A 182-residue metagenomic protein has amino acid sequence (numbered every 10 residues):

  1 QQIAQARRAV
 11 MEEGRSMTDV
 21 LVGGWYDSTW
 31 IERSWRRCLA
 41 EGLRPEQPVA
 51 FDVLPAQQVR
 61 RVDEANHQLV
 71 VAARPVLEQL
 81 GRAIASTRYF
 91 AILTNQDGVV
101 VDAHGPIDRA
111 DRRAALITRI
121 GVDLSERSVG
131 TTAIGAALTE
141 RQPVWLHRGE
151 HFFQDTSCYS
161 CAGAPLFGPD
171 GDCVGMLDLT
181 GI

Functional and structural regions predicted by a protein language model:
Q1-S125, A136, W145, C158 (+1 more regions): Intrinsically disordered, low-complexity terminal regulatory regions
E126-T131, A137-F152: Short loop/turn segments at beta-alpha junctions that line or gate ligand-sensing/allosteric surfaces
F153-T156, D170: Short glycine/serine/proline-enriched coil/turn segments at secondary-structure junctions
T156-P165: A short beta-strand signature within small-molecule sensing/ligand-binding domains used in signal transduction
L166-L177: Short hydrophobic/glycine-rich mini-motifs in sensory/regulatory modules that couple input to downstream signaling
G181-I182: Regulatory loop-to-helix N-cap segments in sensory/regulatory domains that couple ligand/signal detection
